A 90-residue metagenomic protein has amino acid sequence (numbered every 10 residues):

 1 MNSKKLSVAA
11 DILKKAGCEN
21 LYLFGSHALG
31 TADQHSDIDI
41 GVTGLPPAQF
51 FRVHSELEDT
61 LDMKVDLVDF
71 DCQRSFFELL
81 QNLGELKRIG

Functional and structural regions predicted by a protein language model:
M1-N20, A28-Q34, L45-G90: Catalytic core of pol beta-like nucleotidyltransferases
S36-I38: Periplasmic OmpA-like peptidoglycan-binding domain that tethers envelope proteins to the cell wall
G41-T43: Short hydrophobic/aromatic beta-strand micro-patches that form the beta-sheet surface supporting nucleotide- or nucleic
